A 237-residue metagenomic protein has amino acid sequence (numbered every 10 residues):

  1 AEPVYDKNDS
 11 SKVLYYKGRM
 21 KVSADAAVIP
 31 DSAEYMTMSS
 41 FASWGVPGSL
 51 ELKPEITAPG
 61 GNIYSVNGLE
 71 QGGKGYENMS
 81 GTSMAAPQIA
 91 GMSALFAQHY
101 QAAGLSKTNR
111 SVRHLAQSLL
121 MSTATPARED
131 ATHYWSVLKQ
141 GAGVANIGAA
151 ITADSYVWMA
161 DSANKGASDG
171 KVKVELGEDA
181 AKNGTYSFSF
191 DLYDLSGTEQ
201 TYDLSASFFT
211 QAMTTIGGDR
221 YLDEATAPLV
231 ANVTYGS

Functional and structural regions predicted by a protein language model:
A1-K7, N67-L69, A94-G104, R128-E129 (+2 more regions): Short regulatory "switch" loops immediately downstream of catalytic or recognition motifs within protein catalytic
A1-P54: Structured lumen-facing ectodomains of secretory-pathway proteins
E2-G18, V46, G61-N62, G68 (+3 more regions): Generic secondary-structure signature for well-ordered alpha-helical cores
S32, K107, S136-S237: Secreted peptidase-domain scaffold signal
S32, M36, P47, E51 (+4 more regions): Conserved active-site and cofactor/substrate-binding residues in soluble primary-metabolism enzymes
S40, K53-A58, N62-S65, N78 (+5 more regions): Structured core elements
G45, A58-G60, S65-G68, L120 (+6 more regions): Active-site proximal loops enriched in glycine and acidic residues that flank catalytic Cys/His/Asp and coordinate
T57-T132: Hydrolase catalytic cores
